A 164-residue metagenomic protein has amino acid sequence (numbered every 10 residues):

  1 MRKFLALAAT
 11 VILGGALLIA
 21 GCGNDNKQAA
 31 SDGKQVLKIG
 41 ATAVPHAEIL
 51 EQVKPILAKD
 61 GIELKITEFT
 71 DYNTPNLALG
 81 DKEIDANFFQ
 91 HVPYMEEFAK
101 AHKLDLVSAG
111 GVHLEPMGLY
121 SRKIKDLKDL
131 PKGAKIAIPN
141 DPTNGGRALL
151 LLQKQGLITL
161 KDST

Functional and structural regions predicted by a protein language model:
M1-V36: Short, low-complexity disordered leader/linker segments with a strong preference for bacterial N-terminal type II
G23-K38, L57-A58, D126-G133: Immediate post-signal peptide segment of exported/extracytoplasmic ligand-binding proteins
D32-V44, I62-E68, K135-I136: Short, well-ordered beta-strand elements
I56, N73-N87, K100, L150-L151: Short helices/loops that flank or line small-molecule/ion binding pockets
I66-L77, T164: Short helix-initiation/N-cap motifs at beta->coil->alpha
G80-Q90, A134, L157: Alpha-to-beta junction loops
E97-A109, I124: Ligand-binding "clamshell"
A109-T159: A conserved helix-loop-strand patch within extracytoplasmic ligand-binding domains of the periplasmic binding
